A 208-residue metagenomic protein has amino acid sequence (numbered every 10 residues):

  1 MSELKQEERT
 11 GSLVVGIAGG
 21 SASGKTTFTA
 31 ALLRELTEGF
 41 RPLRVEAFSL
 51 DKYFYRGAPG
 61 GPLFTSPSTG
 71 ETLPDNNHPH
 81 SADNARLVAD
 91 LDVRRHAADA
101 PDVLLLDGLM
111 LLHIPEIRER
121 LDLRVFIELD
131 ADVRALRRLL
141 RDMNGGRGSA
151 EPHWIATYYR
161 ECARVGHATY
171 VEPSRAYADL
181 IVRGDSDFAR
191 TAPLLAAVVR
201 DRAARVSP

Functional and structural regions predicted by a protein language model:
M1-Q6, P101, L140-N144, V165-P208: NTP-dependent small-molecule kinase module
G20-S23: ATP-binding Walker
T26: Walker A/P-loop
R34-E46: Post-Walker A helix-loop "phosphate-sensing" segment adjacent to the P-loop in P-loop NTPases
E46-S49, Y53-V103: Conserved nucleotide-sensing/catalytic segment adjacent to the nucleotide-binding pocket in NTP-handling enzymes
L106-G146: ATP-dependent NMP and nucleoside kinases share a basic, alpha-helical "lid"
